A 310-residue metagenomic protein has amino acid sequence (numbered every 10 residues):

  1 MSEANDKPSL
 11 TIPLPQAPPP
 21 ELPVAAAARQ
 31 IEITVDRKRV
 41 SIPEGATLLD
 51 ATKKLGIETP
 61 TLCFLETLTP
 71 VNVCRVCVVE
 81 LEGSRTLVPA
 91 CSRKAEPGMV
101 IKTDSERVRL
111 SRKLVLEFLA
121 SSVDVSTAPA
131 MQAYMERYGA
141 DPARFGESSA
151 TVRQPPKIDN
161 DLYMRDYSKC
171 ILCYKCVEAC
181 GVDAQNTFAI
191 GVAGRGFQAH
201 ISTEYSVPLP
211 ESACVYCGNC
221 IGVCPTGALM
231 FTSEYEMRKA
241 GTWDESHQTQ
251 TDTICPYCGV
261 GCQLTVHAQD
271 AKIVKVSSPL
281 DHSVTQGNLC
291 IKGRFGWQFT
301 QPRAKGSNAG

Functional and structural regions predicted by a protein language model:
M1-R29: Intrinsic disorder at enzyme termini
T11-P20, R75-V79, S84-Y216, I221-G222 (+2 more regions): Fe-S ferredoxin-like electron-transfer domains and their immediately adjacent linker/connector regions across
V24-I31, N72-C77, C258-C262: A short, compositionally biased
I31, R39-P97, L110-S111: N-terminal cofactor/phosphate-binding cores enriched in small/glycine residues, especially glycine-rich loops such as
T34, E80, H267-A268: A general beta-strand register signal
H247, T251-L280: Catalytic and ligand-binding motifs that coordinate phosphates/metal ions in nucleic-acid-processing enzymes
H267-G310: Cofactor-/ligand-binding subdomain signature composed of acidic, glycine-rich, tryptophan-containing flexible loops
